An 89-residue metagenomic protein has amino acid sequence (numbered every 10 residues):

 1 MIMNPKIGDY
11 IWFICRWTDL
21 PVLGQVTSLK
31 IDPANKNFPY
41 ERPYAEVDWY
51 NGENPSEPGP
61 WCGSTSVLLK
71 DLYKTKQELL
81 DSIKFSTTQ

Functional and structural regions predicted by a protein language model:
I2-R16: Short coil-to-beta transition motif at edge beta-strands of beta-rich domains
I7-D9, L23, N37, E53: Intrinsic-disorder/low-complexity loop/linker signature
F13-T18, D48-G52: Short, flexible beta-strand-to-coil junctions
L20-A34: Short beta-strand-centered aromatic/proline hotspots
K30-F38, N54-P55: Exposed regions on extracellular, virion, or secretory-pathway luminal proteins
Y40-Q89: Intrinsically disordered, low-complexity, charged/polar segments
